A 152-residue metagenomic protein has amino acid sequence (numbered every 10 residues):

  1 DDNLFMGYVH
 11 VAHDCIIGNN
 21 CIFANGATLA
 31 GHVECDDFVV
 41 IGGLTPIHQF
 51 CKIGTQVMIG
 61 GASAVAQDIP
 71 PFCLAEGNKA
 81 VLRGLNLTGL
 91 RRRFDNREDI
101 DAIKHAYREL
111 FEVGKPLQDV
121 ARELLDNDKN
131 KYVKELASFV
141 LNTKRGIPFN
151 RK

Functional and structural regions predicted by a protein language model:
D1-V81: Structural signal for interior beta-strand "rungs" in well-ordered beta-sheet cores of soluble enzyme domains
N78-K152: Terminal amphipathic alpha-helical/low-complexity segments used for targeting or macromolecular assembly
